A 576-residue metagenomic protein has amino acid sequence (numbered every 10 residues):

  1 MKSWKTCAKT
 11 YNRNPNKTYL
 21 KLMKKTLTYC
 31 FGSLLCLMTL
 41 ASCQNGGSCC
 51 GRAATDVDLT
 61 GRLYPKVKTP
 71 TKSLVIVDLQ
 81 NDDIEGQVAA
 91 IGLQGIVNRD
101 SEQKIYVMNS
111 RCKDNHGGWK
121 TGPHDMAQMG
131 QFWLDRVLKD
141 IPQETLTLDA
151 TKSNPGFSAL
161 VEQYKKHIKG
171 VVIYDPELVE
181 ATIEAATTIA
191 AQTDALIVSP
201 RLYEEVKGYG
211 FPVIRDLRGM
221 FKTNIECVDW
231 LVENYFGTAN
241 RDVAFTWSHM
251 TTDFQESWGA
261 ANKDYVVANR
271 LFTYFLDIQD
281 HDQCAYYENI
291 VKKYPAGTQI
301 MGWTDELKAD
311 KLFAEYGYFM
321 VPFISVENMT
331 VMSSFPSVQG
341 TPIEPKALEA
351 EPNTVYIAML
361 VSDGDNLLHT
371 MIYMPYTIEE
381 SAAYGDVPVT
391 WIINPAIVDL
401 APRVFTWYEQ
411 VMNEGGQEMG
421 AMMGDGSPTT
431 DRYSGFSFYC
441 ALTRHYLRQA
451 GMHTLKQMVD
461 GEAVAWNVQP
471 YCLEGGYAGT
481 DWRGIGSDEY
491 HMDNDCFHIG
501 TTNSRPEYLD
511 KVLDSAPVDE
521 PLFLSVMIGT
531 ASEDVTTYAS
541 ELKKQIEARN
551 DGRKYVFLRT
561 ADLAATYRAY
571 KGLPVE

Functional and structural regions predicted by a protein language model:
T18-F31: Bacterial N-terminal signal peptides that target proteins for export
L40-S42: C-terminal motif of bacterial Sec signal peptides marking the signal peptidase cleavage site
Q44-C49: Bacterial lipoprotein signal-peptidase II cleavage site
A53-S333: Preference for solvent-exposed, low-hydrophobicity sequence contexts
V291-P295, I357, V361-D386, A396 (+2 more regions): Catalytic grooves of carbohydrate-active enzymes
E327-E409: Active-site beta->alpha N-cap acidic-glycine motif
I392-M452: Substrate-binding cleft of extracellular glycoside hydrolase catalytic domains
